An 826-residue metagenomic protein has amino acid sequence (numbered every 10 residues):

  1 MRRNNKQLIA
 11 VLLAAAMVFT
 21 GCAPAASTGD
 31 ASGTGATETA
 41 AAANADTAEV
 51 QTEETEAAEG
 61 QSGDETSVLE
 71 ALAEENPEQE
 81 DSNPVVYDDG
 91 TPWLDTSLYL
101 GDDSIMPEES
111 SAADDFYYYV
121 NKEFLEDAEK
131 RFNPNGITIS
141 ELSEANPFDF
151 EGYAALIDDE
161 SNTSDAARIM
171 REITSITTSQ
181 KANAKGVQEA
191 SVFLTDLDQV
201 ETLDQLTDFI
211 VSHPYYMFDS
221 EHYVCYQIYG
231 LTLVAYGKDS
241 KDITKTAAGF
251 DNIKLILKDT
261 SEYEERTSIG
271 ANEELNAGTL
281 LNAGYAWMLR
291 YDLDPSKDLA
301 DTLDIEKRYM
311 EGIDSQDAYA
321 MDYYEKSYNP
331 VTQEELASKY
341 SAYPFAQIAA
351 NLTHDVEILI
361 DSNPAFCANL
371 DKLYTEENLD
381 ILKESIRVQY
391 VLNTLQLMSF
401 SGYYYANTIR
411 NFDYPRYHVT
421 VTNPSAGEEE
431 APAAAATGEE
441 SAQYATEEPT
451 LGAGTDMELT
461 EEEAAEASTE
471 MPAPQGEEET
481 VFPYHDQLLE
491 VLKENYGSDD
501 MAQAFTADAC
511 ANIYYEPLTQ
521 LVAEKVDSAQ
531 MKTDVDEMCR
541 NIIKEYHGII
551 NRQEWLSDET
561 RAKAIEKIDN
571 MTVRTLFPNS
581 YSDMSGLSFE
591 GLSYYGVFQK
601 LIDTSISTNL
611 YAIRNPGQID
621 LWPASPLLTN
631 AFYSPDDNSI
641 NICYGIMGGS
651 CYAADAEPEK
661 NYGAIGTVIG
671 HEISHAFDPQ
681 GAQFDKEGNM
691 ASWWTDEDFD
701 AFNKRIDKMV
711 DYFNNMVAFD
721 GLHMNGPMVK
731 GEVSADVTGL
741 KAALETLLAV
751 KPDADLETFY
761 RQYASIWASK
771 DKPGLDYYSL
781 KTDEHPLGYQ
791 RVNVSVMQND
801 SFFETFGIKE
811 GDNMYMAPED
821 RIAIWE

Functional and structural regions predicted by a protein language model:
M1-R3: N-terminal secretory signal peptides that target proteins for export/translocation
N5-A26: Sec-dependent N-terminal signal peptides of Gram-positive bacterial secreted proteins and lipoproteins
F19-A45: Sec-dependent signal peptide cleavage junction
A43-D103, M471-P474: N-terminal low-complexity, Pro/Thr/Ser-rich intrinsically disordered segments that act as propeptides or flexible
D88-T91, P474, F482, N512 (+1 more regions): Intrinsically disordered, low-complexity linker/terminal regions across diverse proteins
L94, S111-D114, Y119-K181: Active-site-surrounding "flap" and adjacent substrate/cofactor-binding loops of secreted or lumenal enzymes, prototyped
I105-E126, T267-Y285, L740: Hydrophobic/aromatic-rich, well-ordered segments within soluble, folded domains that form packed cores
E151-E439, Q443-E447, G452-A453, T460-T533: Noncatalytic, helix-rich "gating/capping" subdomain that lines the substrate-entry/channel surface of large enzyme
